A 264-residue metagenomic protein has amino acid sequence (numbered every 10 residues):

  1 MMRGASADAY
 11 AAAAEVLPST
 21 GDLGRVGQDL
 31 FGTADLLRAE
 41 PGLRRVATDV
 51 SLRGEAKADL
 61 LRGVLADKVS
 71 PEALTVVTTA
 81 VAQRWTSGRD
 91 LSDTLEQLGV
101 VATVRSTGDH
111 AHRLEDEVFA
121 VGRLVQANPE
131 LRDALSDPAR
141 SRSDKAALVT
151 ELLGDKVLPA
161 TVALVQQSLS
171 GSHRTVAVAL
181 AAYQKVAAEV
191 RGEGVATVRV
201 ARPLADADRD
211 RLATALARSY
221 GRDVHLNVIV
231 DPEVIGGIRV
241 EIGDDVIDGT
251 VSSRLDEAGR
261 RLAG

Functional and structural regions predicted by a protein language model:
M1-D245, T250-G264: Elongated, mostly alpha-helical coiled-coil "stalk/stator" tethers of large membrane protein machines
